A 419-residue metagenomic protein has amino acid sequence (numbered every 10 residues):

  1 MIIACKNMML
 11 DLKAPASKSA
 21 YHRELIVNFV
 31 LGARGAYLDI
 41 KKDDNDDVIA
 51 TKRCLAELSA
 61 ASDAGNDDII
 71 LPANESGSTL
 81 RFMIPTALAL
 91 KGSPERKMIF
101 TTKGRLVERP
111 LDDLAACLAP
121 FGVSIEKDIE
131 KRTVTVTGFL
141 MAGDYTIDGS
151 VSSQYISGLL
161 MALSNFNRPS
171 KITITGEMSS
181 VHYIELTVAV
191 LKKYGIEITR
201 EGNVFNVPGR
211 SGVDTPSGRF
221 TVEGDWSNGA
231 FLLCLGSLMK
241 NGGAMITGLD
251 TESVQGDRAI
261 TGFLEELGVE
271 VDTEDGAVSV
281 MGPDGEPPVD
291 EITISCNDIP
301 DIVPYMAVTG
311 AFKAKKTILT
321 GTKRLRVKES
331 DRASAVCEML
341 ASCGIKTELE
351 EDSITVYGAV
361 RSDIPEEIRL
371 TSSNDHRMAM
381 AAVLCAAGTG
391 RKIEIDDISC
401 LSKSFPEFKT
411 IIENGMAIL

Functional and structural regions predicted by a protein language model:
M1-L419: Short, structured segments at the rim of ligand-binding sites
